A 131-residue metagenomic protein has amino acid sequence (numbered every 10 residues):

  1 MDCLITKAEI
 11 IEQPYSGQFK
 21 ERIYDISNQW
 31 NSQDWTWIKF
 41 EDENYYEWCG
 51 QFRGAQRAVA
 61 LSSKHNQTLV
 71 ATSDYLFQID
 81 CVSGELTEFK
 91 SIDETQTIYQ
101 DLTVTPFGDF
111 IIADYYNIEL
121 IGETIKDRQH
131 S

Functional and structural regions predicted by a protein language model:
D2-S27, E47-N66, D93-G108, S131: Repeated scaffold domains used in trafficking and secretory/extracellular systems, primarily beta-propellers
N28-N31, N44, N66, N117: Detector for Asparagine
N28-Q33, L69-A71, I112: Short, solvent-exposed loop/turn segments at conserved positions within beta-propeller repeat blades
Q33-W35, F40, R53, R57 (+2 more regions): N-terminal accessory interaction module
W35-Q51, L76-E94, Y116-S131: Surface-exposed loop/turn elements that mediate protein-protein interactions on large endomembrane-trafficking
K64-H65, T72-D74, V82, P106-F107 (+1 more regions): Short loop/turn segments that connect beta-strands within the blades of beta-propeller domains, predominantly WD40
F110-I111, T124: Acidic, Ser/Thr- and proline-rich intrinsically disordered linker/docking segments of eukaryotic scaffolds
